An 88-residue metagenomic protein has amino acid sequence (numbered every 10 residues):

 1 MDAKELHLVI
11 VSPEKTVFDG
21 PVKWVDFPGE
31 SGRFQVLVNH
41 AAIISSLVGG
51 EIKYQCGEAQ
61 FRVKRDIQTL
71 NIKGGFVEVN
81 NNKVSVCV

Functional and structural regions predicted by a protein language model:
M1-E5: Short, charged, intrinsically disordered terminal tails
L6-V88: Compact, glycine-rich, soluble single-domain proteins
